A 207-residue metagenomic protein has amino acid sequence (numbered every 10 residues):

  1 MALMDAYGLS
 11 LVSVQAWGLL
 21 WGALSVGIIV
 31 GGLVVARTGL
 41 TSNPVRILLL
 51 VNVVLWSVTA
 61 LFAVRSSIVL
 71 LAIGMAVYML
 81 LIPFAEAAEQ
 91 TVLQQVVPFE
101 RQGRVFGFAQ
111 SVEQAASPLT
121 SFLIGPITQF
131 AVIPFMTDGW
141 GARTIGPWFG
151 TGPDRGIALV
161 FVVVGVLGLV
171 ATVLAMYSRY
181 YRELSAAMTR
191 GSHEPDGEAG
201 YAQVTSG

Functional and structural regions predicted by a protein language model:
M1-G207: C-terminal transmembrane bundle of multi-pass solute transporters/carriers
